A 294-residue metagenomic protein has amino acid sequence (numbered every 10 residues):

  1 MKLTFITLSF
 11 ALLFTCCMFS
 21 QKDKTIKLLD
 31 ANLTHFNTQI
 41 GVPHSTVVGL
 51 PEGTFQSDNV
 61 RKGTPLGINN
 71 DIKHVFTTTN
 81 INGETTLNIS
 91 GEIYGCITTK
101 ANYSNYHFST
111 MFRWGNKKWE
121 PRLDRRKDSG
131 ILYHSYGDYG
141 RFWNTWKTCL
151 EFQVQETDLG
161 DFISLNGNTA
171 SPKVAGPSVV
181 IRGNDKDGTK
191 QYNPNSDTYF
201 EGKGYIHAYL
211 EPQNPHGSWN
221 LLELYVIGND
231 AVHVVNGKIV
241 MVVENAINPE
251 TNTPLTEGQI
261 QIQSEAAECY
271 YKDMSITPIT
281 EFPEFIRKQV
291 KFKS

Functional and structural regions predicted by a protein language model:
M1-D23: Bacterial Sec-dependent N-terminal signal peptides
Q21-S294: Carbohydrate-interacting regions of secretory-pathway proteins
